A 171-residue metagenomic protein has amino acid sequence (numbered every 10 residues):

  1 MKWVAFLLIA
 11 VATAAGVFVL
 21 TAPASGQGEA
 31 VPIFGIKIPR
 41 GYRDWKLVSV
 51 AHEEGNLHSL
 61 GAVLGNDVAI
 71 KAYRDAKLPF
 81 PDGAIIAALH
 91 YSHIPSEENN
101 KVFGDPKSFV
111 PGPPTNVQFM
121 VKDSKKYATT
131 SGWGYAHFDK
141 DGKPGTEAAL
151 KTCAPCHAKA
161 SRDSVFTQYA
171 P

Functional and structural regions predicted by a protein language model:
M1-V4: Positively charged n-region of N-terminal signal peptides that target proteins for export
L7-V17: Bacterial N-terminal signal peptides
F18-Q27: Signal peptide processing junction and immediate N-terminal pro/mature segment of secreted/exported proteins
G26-G61, K77-P171: Sequence context surrounding c-type heme c attachment/ligation sites in exported
L60-K71: Short, structured beta-strand/loop micro-motifs enriched in basic residues and often containing a Trp
